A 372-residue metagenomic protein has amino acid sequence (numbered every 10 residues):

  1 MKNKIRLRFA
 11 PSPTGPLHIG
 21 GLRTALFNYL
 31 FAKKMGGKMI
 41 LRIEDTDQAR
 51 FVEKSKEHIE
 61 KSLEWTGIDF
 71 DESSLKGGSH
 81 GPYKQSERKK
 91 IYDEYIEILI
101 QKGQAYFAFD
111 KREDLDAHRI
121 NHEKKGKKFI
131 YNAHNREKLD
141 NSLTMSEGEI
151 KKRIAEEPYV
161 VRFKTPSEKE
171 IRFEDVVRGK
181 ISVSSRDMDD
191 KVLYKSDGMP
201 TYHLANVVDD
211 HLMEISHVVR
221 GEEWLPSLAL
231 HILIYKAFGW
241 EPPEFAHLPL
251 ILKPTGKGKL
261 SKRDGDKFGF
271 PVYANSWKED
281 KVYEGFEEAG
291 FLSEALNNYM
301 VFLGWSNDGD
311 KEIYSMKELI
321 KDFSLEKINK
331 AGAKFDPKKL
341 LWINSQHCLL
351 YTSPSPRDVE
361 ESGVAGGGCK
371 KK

Functional and structural regions predicted by a protein language model:
K2-I5, L204-V207, G269-A274: Active-site-adjacent bridging/hinge elements
K2-K125, P226-A237, A295: N-terminal Rossmann-like or analogous alpha/beta NTP/dinucleotide-binding catalytic cores that position adenine
P82-S86, F109, Y194-K195, M213-W224 (+3 more regions): Conserved phosphate-binding loops in nucleotide/dinucleotide-binding enzymes
I98-Q101, A105-F107, K111-D264: Active-site cores that bind ATP or allylic diphosphates and position pyrophosphate for catalysis
E241-H247, E294-N297, S306-I313: Acidic/polar loop patches that form or flank catalytic/metal-binding clefts of enzymes that bind anionic ligands
P249-P254, I313-S324: A glycine-rich phosphate-binding loop feature that marks nucleotide/adenosyl-phosphate handling sites
Y351-D358, K371-K372: Conserved small/polar residues in nucleotide/adenosyl-binding loops
S362-K372: Hydrophobic alpha-helical segments, chiefly the membrane-spanning helices and signal/signal-anchor peptides
